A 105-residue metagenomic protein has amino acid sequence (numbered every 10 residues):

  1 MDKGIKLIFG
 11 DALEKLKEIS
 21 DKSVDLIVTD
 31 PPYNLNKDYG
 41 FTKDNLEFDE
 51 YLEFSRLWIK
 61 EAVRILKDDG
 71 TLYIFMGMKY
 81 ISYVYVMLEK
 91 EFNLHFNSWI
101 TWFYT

Functional and structural regions predicted by a protein language model:
M1-T105: Core catalytic lobe of class I
